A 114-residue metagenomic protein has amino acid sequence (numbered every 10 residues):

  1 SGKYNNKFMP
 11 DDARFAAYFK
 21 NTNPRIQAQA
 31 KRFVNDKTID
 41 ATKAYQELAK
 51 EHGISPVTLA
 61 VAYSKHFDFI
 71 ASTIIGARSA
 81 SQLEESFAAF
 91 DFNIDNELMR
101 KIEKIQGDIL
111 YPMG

Functional and structural regions predicted by a protein language model:
S1, A49-V57, D108-G114: A short, terminal or domain-edge coil/loop segment
S1-E47: Glycine-rich, positively charged active-site loop/lid region within alpha/beta enzyme cores that binds and organizes
M9, K20, K31, K50 (+3 more regions): Generic surface-pattern signal
Q27-D91: Conserved short secondary-structure transition element at the edge of the structured enzyme core that lines
A80-L83, A88, N93-G114: Extended hydrophobic/aromatic segments used for targeting, binding, or gating
